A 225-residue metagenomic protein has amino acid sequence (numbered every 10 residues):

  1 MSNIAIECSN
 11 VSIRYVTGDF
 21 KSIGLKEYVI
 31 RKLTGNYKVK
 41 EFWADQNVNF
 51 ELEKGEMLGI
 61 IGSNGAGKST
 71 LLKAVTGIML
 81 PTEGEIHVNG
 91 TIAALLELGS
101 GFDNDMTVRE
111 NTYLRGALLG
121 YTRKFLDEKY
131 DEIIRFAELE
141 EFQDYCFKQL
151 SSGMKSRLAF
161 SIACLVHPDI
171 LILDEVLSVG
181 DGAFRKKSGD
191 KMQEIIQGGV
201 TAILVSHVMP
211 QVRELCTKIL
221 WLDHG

Functional and structural regions predicted by a protein language model:
S2-A44: Pre-NBD coupling/linker segments of ABC/ABC-like ATPases
K26-L33, Y113, F125-F142, S161: Conserved ABC ATPase "signature" region
I61-S63: The feature captures the beta-strand-to-loop junction immediately N-terminal to the Walker
S206-H207: H-loop/switch region of ABC-family ATPase nucleotide-binding domains
V212-E214: A short, surface-exposed alpha-helical micro-motif characterized by mixed small hydrophobic and charged/polar residues
H224-G225: Conserved ABC ATPase "signature" C-loop
